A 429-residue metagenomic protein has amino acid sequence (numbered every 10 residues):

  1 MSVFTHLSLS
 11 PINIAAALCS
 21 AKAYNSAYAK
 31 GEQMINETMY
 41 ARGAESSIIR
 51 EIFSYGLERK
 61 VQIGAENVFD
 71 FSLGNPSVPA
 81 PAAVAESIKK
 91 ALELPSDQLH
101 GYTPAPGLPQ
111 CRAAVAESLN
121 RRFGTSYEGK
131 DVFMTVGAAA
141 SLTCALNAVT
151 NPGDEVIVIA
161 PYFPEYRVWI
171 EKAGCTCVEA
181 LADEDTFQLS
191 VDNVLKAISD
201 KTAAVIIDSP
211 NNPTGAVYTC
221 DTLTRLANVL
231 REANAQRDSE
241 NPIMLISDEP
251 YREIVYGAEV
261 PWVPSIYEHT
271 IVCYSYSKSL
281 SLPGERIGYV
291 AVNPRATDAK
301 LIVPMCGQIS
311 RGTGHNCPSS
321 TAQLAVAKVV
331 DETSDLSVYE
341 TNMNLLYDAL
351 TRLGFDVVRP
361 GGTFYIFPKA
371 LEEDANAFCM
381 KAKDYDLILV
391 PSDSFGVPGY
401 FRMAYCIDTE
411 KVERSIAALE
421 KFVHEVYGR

Functional and structural regions predicted by a protein language model:
H6-R50, K60-L92, Q110, E117-R429: PLP-dependent class I/II
P104-G107: Short beta-strand to alpha-helix junction loop
